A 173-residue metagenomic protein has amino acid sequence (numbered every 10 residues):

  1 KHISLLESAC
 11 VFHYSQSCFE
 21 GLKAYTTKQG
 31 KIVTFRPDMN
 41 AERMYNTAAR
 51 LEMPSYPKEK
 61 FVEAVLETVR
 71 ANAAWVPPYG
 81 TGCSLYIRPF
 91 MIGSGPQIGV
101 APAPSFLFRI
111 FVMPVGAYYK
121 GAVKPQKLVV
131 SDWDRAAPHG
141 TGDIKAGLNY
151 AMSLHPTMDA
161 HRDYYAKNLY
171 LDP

Functional and structural regions predicted by a protein language model:
K1-T68, Q97-P173: Helix-start/capping segments and mature chain N-termini
K58, T68-G82: Charged, gly/pro-rich active-site loop segments
A71, G93-S94: Intrinsically disordered, low-complexity linker/loop segments enriched in Gly/Pro and charged/polar residues
P78-R88, I92: Extended, Lys/Arg-enriched charged tracts that mediate electrostatic binding to polyanionic substrates
